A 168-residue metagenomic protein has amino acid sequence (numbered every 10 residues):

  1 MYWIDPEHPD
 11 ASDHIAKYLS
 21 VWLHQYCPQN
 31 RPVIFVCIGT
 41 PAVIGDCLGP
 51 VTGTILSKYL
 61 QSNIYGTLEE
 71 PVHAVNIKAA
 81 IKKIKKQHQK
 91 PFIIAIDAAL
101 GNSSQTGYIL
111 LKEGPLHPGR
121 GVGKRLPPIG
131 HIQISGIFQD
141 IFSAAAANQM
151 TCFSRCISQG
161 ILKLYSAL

Functional and structural regions predicted by a protein language model:
M1-I93, A98-L168: N-terminal catalytic or cofactor-binding beta/alpha core of small enzyme domains
